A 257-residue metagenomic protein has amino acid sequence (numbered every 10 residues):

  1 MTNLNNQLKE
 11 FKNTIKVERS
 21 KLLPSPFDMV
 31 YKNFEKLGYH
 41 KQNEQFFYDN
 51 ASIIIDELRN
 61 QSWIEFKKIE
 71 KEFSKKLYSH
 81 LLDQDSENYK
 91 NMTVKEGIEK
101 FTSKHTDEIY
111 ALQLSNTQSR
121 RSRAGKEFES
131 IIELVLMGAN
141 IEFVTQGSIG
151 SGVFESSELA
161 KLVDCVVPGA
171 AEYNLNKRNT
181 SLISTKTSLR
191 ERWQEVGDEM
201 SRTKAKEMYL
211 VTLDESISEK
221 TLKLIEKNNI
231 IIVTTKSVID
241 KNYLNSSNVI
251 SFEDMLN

Functional and structural regions predicted by a protein language model:
M1-G97: Nuclease-adjacent, charged terminal/linker segments that flank catalytic cores
T106-V153: Acidic-basic catalytic patches of nuclease active cores, encompassing PD-(D/E)XK and other metal-cofactor nuclease
T145-Y173: Active-site metal-binding core of divalent-cation-utilizing nuclease and nuclease-like domains
D164-T187, V196: Conserved catalytic cores of phosphodiester-cleaving nucleases, focusing on short active-site segments
S181, K206-T212, N229-I232: Hydrophobic beta-strand segments of well-ordered beta-sheets in folded domains
T187-E191, D214-S216: Short beta->alpha connector loops
W193-L210: Short, charged, amphipathic alpha-helix that recurs within catalytic cores of restriction-modification and other
E215-N257: Domain-level recognition of nuclease-like catalytic cores that cleave nucleotide substrates
